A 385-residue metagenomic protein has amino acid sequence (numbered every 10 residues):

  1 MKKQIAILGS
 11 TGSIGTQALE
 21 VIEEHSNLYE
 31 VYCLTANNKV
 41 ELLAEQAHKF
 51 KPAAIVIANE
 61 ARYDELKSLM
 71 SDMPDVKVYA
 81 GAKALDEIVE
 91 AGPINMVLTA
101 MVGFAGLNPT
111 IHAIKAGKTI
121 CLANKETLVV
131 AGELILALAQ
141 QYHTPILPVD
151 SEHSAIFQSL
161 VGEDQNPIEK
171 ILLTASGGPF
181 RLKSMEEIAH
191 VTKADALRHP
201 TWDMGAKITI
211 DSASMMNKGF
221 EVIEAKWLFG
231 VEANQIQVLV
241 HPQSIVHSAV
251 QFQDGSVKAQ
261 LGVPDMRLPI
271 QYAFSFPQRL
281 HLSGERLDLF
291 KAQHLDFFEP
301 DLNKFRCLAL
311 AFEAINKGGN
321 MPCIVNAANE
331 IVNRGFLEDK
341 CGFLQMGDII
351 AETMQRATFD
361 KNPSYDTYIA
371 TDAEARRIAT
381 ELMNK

Functional and structural regions predicted by a protein language model:
M1-K385: Catalytic, metal-anchored helix/loop core of enzyme active sites in primary metabolism
